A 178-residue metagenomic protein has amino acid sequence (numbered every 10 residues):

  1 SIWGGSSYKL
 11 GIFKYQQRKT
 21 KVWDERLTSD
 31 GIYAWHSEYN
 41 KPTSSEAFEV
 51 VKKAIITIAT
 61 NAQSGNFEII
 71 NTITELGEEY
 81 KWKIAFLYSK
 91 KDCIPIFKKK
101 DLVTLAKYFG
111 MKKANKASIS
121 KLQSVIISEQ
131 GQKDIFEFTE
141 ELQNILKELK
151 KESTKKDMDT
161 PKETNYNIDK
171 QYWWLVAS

Functional and structural regions predicted by a protein language model:
S1-L76, S89-T164: An N-terminal alpha-helical hairpin/helix-loop-helix interaction module that forms a charged, gly/pro-flexible surface
K81-L87: Short hydrophobic alpha-helical segments that form membrane-spanning helices or hydrophobic packing faces of helical
L87-K91, V176-S178: Short, flexible beta-strand-to-coil junctions
M158-S178: Accessory interdomain/linker segments of ATP-dependent helicases and helicase-like nucleic-acid enzymes that mediate
